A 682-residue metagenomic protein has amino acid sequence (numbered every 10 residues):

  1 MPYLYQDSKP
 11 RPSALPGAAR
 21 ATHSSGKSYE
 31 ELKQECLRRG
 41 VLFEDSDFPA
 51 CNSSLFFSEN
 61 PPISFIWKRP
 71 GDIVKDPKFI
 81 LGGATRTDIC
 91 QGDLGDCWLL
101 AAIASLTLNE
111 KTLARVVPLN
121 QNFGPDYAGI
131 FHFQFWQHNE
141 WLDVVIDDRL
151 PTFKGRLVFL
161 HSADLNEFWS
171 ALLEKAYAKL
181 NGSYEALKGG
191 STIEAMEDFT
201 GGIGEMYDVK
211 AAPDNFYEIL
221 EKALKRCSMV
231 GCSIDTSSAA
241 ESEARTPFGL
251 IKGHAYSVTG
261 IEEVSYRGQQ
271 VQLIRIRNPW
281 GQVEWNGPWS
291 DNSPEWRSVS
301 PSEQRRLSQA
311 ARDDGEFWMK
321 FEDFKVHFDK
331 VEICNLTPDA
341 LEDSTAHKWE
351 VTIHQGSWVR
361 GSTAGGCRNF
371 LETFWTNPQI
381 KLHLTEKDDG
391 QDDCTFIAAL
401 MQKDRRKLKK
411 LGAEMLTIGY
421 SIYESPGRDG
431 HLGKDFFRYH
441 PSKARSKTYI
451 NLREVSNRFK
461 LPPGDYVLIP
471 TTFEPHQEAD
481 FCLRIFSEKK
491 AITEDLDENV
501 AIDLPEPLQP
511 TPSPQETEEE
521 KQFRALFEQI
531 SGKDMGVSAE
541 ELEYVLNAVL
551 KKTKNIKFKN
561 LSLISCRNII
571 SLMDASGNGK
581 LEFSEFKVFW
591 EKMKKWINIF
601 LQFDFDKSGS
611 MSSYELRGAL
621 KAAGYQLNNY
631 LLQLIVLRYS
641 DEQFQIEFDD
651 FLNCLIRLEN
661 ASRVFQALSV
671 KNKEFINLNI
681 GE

Functional and structural regions predicted by a protein language model:
M1-N568, A575-G577, F583-K587, E591-N598 (+4 more regions): Structured alpha-helical subdomains that flank or immediately precede key functional sites
G536, K580, D606, S610: Calcium-binding loop positions in Ca2+-binding modules
D574, D604: Detector for the Zn2+-coordinating histidines of canonical Cys2His2
L601: Inter-heme linker and motif-flanking segments adjacent to c-type heme-binding CXXCH motifs in c-type cytochromes
F605-L632: Eukaryotic tandem repeat interaction scaffolds
